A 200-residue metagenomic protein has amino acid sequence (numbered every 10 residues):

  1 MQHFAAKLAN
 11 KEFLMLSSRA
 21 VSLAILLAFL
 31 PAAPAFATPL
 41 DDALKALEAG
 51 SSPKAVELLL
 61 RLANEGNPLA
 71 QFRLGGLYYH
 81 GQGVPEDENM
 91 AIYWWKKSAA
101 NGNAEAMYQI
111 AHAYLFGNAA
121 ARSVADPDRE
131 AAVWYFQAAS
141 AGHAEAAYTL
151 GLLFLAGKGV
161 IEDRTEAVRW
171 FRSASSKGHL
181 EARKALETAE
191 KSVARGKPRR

Functional and structural regions predicted by a protein language model:
L8-S22: Bacterial N-terminal signal peptides that target proteins for export
S22-A32: Bacterial N-terminal signal peptides
T38-E65: Alpha-helical segment of the N-proximal tetratricopeptide repeat
P39-A46, R73-H80, Q109-A120, T149-A156 (+1 more regions): Hydrophobic face of amphipathic alpha-helices that form TPR/SEL1-like repeat modules and related alpha-solenoid
L44, H80, N89, Y93-A141: Alpha-helical adaptor scaffolds
E48-E57, P85-W94, A121-W134, I161-W170 (+1 more regions): Structural signature of tandem alpha-helical TPR/SEL1-like repeats, specifically the intra-repeat loop/turn
G50-S51, N64-N67, H80-Q82, A100-N103 (+6 more regions): Short helix-capping/linker turns of helical repeat alpha-solenoids
I161, S173-R200: Terminal, low-structured helical/coil segments at or just beyond the last alpha-helical repeat
